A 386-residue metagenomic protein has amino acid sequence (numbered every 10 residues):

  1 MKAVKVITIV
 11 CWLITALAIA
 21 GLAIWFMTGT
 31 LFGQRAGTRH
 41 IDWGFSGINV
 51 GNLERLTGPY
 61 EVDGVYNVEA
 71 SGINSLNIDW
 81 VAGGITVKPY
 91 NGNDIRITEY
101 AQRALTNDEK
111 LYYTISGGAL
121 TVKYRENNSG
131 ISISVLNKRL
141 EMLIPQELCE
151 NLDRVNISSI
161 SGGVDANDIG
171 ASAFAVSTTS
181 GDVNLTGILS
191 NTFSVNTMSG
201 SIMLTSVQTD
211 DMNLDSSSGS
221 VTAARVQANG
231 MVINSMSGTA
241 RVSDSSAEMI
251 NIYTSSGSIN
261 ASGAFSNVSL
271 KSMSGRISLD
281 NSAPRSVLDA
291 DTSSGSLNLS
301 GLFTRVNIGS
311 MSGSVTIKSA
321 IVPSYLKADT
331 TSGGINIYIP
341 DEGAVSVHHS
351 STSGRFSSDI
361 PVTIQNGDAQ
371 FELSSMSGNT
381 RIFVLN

Functional and structural regions predicted by a protein language model:
K2-N107, N127-E150, D165-N167, R355-D368: Short acidic/polar N-terminal linker immediately downstream of export determinants
S71-I73, A82, Y90-D94, D108-K110 (+11 more regions): Extracytoplasmic
L76-I78, I157, V176, V195 (+3 more regions): Active-site alpha-helical segments that house and flank conserved acidic catalytic motifs for diphosphate chemistry
I95, G118-T121, T380: Hydrophobic residues embedded in beta-strands of well-ordered beta-sheets
I115-A119, E147-E150: A short, structured loop/turn motif at beta-sheet edges
A119-E126, L140-E141, N251: Extracellular beta-sheet/turn segments enriched in Thr/Pro/Gly and aliphatic residues
C149-S216, A224: Right-handed parallel beta-helix
T186-F193, I202-S216, S220-N386: Short, surface-exposed interaction patches in beta-rich subdomains that mediate adhesion/assembly near membranes
